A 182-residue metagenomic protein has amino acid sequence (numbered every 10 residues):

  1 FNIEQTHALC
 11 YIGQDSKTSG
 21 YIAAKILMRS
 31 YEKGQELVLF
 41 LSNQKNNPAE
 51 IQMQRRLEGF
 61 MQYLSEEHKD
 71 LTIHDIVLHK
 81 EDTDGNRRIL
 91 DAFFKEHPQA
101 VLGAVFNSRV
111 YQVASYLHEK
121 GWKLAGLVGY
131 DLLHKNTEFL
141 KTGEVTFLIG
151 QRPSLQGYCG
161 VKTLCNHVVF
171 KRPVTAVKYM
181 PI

Functional and structural regions predicted by a protein language model:
F1-T18, L133-V145: Flexible loop/hinge segments that line or gate small-molecule binding clefts
L9-C10, E36-P48: Short beta-strand segments enriched in small/hydrophobic residues
I12-V38, N136, Q151-V169: Hydrophobic alpha-helical segments within soluble ligand-binding/sensing domains
S19-A23, A49-L71, G85, Q112-V113 (+1 more regions): Short, solvent-exposed amphipathic alpha-helices that sit in or adjacent to ligand/effector-binding or catalytic
E32-V38, E67-D75, P98: Short, structured loop/turn "capping" segments at alpha-beta junctions
L41-N43, N107, D131, Q151-R152: Short secondary-structure boundary segments
P48, L64, R152-I182: Hinge/cleft segment of the Venus flytrap/periplasmic-binding protein
F60, D75-N136: Hydrophobic alpha-helical
